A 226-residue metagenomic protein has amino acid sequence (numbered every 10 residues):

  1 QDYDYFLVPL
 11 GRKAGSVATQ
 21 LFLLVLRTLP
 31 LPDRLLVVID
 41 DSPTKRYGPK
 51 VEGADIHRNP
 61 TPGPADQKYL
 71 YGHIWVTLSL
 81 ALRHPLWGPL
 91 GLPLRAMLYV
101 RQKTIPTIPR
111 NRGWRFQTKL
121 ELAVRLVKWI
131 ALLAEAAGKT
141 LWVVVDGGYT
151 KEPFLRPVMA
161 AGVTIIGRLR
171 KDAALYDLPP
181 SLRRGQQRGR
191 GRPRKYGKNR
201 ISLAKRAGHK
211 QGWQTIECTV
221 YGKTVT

Functional and structural regions predicted by a protein language model:
Q1-G11: Major-groove recognition helix of helix-turn-helix-like DNA-binding domains
P9-V100, I216-T226: Active-site-proximal, Lys/Arg-enriched surface segment that forms a nucleic-acid-binding/basic interface patch
I56-H57, K103-R110: A solvent-exposed, charged loop/short amphipathic helix patch at secondary-structure junctions
T107-T226: An internal, acidic/charged active-site-proximal segment that coordinates divalent cations and/or engages
